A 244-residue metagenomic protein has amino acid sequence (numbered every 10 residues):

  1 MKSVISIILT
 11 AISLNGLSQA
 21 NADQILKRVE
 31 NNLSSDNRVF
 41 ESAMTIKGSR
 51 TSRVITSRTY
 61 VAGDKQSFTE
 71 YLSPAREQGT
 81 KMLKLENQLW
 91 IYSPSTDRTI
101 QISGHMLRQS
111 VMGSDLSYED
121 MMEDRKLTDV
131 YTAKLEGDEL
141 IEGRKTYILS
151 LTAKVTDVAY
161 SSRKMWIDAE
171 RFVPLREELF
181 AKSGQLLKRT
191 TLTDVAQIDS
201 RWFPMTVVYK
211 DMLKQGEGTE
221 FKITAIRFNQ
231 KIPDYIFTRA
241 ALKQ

Functional and structural regions predicted by a protein language model:
M1-I8: Sec-dependent signal peptide recognition, specifically the positively charged N-region followed immediately by
S13-N15: N-terminal signal peptide c-region/cleavage motif recognized by signal peptidases
Q19-N37, A43-T45, S52-R53, Q78-K81 (+5 more regions): Flexible, processing/modification-adjacent segments and terminal tails in exported/periplasmic/extracellular proteins
E30-S34, R58, Q78-L83, W166-A169 (+1 more regions): Short linear motifs in intrinsically disordered
S42-R76, F172: N-terminal, post-signal-peptide region of Sec/Tat-exported proteins
T59-G63, L85-E86, G104-R108, T193-A196 (+1 more regions): A short, sequence-level motif marking secondary-structure junctions
Q66-S67, L89, T99, P174: Hydrophobic residues embedded in beta-strands of well-ordered beta-sheets
R98, M122, R144-R239: Gly/Pro-enriched, hydrophobic low-complexity segments that function as extracytoplasmic propeptides/linkers
